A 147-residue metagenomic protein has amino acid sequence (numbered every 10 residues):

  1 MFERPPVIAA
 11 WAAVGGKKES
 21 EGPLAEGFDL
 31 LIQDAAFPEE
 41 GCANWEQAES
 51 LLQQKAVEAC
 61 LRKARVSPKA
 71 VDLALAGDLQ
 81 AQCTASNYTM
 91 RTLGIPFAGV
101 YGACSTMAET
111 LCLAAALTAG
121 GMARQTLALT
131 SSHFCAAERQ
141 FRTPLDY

Functional and structural regions predicted by a protein language model:
M1-A98: Conserved "HGTGT" condensation-loop signature of ketosynthase/thiolase-family condensing enzymes that catalyze
E3, N44, R62, V66-K69 (+1 more regions): Acyl-thioester C-C bond-transforming condensing/cleaving domain
